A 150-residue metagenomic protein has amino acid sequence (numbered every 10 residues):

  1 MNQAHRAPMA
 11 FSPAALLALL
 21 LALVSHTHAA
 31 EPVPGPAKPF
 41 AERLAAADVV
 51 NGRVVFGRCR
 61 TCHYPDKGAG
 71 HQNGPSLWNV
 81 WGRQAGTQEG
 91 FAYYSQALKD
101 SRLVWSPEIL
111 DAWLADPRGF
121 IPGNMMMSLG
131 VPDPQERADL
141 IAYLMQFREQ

Functional and structural regions predicted by a protein language model:
M1-A10: N-terminal secretory signal peptides that target proteins for export/translocation
S12-P13, Q72, I121: Short, solvent-exposed loop/turn segments at the edges of secondary structure
P13-V24: Bacterial N-terminal signal peptides
L23-E31: Signal peptide processing junction and immediate N-terminal pro/mature segment of secreted/exported proteins
A30-V55: Electrostatic cytochrome c docking/interface patches
V49-R53, Y64-S106, S128-G130: Gly/Gly-Pro-rich "capping" loops immediately C-terminal to redox-active cysteine motifs in periplasmic/lumenal
G52, F56-P65, L140, L144: The canonical Cys-X-X-Cys-His
V104-Q150: C-terminal capping alpha-helices of c-type cytochrome domains
